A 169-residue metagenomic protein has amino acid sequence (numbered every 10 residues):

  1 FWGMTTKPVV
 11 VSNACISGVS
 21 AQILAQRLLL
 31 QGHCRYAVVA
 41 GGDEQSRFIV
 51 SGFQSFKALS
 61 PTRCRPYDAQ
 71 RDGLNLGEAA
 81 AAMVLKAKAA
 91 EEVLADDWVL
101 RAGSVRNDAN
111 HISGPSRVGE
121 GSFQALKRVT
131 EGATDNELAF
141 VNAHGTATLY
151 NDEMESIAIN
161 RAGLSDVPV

Functional and structural regions predicted by a protein language model:
F1-L24, I49-S51, S55-L76, I157-V169: Conserved catalytic cysteine-centered active-site region of acyl-thioester-dependent Claisen-condensing enzymes
F1-N13, G42-V50, T134-N151: Conserved beta-ketoacyl condensing-enzyme motif
F1-W2, T6-G41, L76-L94: Active-site-proximal alpha-helical scaffold in enzymes
G3, L30, E131-T134, L164: Residue-level signal for alpha-helix termini/capping positions
L59, R63-D135, A139-F140, D166: Condensing-enzyme catalytic core mediating Claisen C-C bond formation in acyl metabolism
N110-G119, A147-R161: Short glycine/threonine-rich loop-to-helix capping motif typified by GTGT followed within a few residues by an Asp-Pro
